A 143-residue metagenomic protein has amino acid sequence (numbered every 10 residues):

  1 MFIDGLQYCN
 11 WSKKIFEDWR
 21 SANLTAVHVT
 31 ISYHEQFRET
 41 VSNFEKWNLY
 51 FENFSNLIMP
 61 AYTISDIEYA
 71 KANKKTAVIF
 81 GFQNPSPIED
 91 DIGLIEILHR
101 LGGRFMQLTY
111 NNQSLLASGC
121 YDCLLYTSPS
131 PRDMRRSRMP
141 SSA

Functional and structural regions predicted by a protein language model:
M1-L125: N-terminal hydrophobic targeting/anchoring segments and the immediately downstream early-domain regions of hydrolases
Y126-D133: Conserved small/polar residues in nucleotide/adenosyl-binding loops
